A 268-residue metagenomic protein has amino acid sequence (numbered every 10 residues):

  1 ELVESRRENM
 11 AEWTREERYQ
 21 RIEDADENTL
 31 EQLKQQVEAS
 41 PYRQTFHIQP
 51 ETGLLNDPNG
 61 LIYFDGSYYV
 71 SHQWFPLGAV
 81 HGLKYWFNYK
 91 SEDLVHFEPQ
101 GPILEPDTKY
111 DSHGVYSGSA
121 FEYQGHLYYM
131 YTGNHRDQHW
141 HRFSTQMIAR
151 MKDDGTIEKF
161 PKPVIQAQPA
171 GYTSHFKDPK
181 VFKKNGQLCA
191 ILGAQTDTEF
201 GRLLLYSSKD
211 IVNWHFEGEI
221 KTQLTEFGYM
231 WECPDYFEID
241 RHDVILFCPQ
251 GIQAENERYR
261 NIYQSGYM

Functional and structural regions predicted by a protein language model:
R6-D178, F182-Y229, E238-M268: Beta-rich carbohydrate-recognition and catalytic domains
P234: Active-site loop/helix belt of alpha/beta enzymes
